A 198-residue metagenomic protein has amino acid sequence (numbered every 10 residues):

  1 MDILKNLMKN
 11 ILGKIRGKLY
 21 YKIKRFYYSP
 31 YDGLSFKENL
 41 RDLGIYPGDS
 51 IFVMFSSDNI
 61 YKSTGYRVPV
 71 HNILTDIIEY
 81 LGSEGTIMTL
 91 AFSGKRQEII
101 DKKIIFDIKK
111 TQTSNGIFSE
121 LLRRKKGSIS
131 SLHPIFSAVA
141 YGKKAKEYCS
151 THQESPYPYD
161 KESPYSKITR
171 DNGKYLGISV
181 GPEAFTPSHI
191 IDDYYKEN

Functional and structural regions predicted by a protein language model:
M1-N198: N-terminal and secondary-structure boundary signal
